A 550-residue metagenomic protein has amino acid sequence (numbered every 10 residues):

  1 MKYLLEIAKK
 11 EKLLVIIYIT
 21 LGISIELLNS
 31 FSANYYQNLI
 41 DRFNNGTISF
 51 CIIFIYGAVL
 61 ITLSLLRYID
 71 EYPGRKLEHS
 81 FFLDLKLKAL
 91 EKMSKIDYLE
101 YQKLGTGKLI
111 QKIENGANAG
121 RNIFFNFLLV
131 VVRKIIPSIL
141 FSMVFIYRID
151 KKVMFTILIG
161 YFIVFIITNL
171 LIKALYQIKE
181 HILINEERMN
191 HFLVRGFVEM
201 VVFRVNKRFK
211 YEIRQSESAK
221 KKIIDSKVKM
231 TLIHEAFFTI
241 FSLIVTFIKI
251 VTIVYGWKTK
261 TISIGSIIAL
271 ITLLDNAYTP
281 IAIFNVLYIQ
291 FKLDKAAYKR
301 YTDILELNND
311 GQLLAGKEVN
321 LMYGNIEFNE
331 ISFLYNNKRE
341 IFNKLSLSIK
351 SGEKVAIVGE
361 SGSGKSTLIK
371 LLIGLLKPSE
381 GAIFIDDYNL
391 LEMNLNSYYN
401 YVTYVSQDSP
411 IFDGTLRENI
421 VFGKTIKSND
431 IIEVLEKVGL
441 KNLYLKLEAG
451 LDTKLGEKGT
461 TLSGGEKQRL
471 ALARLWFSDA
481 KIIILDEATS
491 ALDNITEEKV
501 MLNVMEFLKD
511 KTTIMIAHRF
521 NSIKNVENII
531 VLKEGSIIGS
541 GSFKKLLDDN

Functional and structural regions predicted by a protein language model:
M1-K10, L109: A short amphipathic helical element positioned immediately N-terminal to and/or at the very start of a transmembrane
K12, Y98-L99, N115-L128, V132 (+7 more regions): An intracellular "coupling" helix at the cytosolic face of ABC transporter transmembrane type-1 domains
V15-I69, P73, Y147-M154, I264: Transmembrane helix-loop-helix hairpins at lipid-water interfaces of multipass membrane proteins, especially the type-1
S24-L28, S32, G57, I61-G74 (+4 more regions): Hydrophobic alpha-helical membrane-associated segments
N29-Q37, T62, L128-I172, V228-I271: A hydrophobic transmembrane-helix motif
H79, L87-A117, F192-Q215, D303-G316 (+3 more regions): Short intracellular "coupling" helices and adjacent cytoplasmic loop segments at the cytosolic face of multi-pass
R208, L232, N276-E306: Cytosolic ends of transmembrane helices, especially the final helix of ABC transmembrane type-1 domains
N320-N550: ABC-type nucleotide-binding domain
